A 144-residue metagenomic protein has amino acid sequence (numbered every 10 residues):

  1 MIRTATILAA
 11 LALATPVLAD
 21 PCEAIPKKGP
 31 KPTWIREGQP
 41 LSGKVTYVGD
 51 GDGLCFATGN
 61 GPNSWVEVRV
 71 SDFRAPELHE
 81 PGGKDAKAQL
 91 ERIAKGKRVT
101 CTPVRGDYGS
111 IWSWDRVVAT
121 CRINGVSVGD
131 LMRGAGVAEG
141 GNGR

Functional and structural regions predicted by a protein language model:
A5-P16: Bacterial N-terminal signal peptides
P16-R144: Small beta-barrel nucleic-acid-binding modules, primarily SNase/OB-fold domains and secondarily Tudor-like barrels
